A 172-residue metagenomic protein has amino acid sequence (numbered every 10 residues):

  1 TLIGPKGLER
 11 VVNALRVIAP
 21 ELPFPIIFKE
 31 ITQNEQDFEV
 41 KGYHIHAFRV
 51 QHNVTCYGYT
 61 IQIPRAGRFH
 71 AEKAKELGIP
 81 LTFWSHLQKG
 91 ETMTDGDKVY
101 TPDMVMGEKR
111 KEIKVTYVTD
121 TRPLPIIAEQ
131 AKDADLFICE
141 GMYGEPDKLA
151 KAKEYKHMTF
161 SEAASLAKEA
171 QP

Functional and structural regions predicted by a protein language model:
T1-E30: Active-site HxH/HxHxD metal-binding segment of metal-dependent hydrolases
K6, T32-Q33, I63-R65: Non-catalytic surface loops within mature trypsin-like serine protease
I18, E35-D37, M106-G107, A128: Short secondary-structure boundary/capping segments
E21-I27, V40-K41, E112-I113: A short helix-to-beta-strand connector/capping loop
E30-T32, T119: Short loop/edge segments at beta-strand edges and connector loops that shape dinucleotide/nucleotide cofactor-binding
Q33-E35, P123-P172: Binuclear metal-ion centers of metallo-dependent hydrolases, dominated by the metallo-beta-lactamase
E35-V40, M93: Short acidic-hydrophobic surface loop/beta-edge motif
Y43-Y117, T121-Q130, L136-G141: Active-site-proximal loop/helix segment associated with metal-binding centers of metalloenzymes
